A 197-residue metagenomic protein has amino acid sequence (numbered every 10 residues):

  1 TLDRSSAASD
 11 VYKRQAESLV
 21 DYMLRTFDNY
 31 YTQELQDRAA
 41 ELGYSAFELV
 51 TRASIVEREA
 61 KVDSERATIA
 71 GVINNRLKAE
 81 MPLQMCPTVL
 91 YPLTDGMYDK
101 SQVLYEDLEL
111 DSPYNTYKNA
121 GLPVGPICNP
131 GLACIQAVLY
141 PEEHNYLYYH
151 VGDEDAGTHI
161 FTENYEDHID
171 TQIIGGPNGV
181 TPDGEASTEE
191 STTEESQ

Functional and structural regions predicted by a protein language model:
T1-L2: Short, well-ordered junction/capping motifs at the entry into regular secondary structure
S6-Q197: Bacterial extracytoplasmic/cell-wall-associated proteins, especially those involved in peptidoglycan
